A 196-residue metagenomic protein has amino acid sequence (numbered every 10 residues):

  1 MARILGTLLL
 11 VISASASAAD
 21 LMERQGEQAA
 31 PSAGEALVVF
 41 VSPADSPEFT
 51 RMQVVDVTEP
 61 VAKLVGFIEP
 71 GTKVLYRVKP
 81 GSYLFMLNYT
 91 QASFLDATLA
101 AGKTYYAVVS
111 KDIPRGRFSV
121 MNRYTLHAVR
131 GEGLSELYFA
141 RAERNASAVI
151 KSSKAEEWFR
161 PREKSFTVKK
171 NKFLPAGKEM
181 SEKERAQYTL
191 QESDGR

Functional and structural regions predicted by a protein language model:
M1-G6: Bacterial N-terminal signal peptides that target proteins for export
S13-S15: N-terminal signal peptide c-region/cleavage motif recognized by signal peptidases
A18-S82, M86-R196: Short loop/turn and low-complexity linker motifs enriched in small/turn-promoting residues
